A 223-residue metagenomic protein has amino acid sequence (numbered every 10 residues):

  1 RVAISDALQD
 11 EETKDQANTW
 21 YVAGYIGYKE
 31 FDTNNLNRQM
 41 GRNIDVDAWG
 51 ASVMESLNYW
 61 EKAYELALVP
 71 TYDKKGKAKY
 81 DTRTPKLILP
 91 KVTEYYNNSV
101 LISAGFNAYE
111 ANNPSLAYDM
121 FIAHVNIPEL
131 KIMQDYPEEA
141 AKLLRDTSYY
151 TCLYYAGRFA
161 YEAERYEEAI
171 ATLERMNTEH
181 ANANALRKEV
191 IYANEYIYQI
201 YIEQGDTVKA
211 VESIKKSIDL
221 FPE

Functional and structural regions predicted by a protein language model:
E12-K14, L68, E129, A181 (+2 more regions): Short coil turns that delineate tetratricopeptide repeat
I26-T151: Short coil/linker segments at helix-helix boundaries
Y96-L101, R145-Y155, A185-E195, L220-E223: Generic helix N-cap/helix-start motif at coil->alpha-helix transitions
R165-A171, Q204-S213: Structural signature of tandem alpha-helical TPR/SEL1-like repeats, specifically the intra-repeat loop/turn
